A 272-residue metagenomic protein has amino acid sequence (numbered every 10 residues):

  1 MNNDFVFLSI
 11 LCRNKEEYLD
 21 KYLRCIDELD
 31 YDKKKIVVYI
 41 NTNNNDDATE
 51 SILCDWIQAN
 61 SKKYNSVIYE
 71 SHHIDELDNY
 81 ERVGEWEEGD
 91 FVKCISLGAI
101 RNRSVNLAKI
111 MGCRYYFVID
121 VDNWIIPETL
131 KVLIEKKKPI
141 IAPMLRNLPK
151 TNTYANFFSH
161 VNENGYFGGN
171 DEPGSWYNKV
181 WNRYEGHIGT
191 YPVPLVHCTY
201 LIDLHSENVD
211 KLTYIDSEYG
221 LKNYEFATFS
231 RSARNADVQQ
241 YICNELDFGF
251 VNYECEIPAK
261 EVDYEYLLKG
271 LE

Functional and structural regions predicted by a protein language model:
D4-I10, L23-I26, I36-N41: Hydrophobic targeting segments
K15-L29, S51-I52: Short, well-formed alpha-helical segments that are part of the catalytic scaffolds of diverse glycosyltransferases
R24-K35, N45, A59: Short, acidic, metal-binding catalytic loop of nucleotide-sugar glycosyltransferases
K34-D47, I68-I74: Short beta-strand/loop segment that forms part of the nucleotide-sugar
E50-C113: Active-site-proximal specificity loops/subdomain of glycosyltransferases
V105, N123-D216: Conserved catalytic core of nucleotide-sugar-dependent glycosyltransferases
G112-W124: Short beta-strand-to-loop acidic/aromatic patch adjacent to the donor-nucleotide binding site
E185-E272: C-terminal catalytic/acceptor-binding lobe
